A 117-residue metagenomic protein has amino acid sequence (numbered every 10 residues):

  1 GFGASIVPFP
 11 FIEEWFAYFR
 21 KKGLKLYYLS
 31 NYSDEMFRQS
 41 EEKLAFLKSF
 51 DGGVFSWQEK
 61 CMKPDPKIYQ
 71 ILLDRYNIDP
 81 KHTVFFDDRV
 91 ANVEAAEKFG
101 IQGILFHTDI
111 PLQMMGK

Functional and structural regions predicted by a protein language model:
G1-Y27, P66: Short, acidic loop-to-helix structural element flanking the phosphoryl-transfer center in phosphate-processing enzymes
S30: Conserved phosphate-coupling serine/threonine residues in phosphotransfer and NTP-handling enzymes
S33-D34, R38-K117: Asp-based, Mg2+/Mn2+-dependent phosphohydrolase catalytic module
